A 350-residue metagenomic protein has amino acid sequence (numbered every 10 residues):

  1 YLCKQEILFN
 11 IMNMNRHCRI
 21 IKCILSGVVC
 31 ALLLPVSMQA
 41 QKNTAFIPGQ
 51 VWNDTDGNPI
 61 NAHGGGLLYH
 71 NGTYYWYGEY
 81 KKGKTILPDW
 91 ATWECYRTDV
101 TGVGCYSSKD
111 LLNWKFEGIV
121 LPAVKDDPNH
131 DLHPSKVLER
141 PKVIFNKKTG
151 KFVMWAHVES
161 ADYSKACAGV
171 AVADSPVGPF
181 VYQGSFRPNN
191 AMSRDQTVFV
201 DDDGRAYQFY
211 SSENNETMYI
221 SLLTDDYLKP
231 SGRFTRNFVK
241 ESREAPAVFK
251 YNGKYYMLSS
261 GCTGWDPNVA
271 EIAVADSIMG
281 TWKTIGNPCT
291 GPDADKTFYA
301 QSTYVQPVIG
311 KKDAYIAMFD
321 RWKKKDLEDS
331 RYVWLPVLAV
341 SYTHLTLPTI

Functional and structural regions predicted by a protein language model:
Y1-Q41: Bacterial Sec-dependent N-terminal signal peptides
K42-D56, W114-N129, D174-N189, L222-E241 (+2 more regions): Blade-edge beta-strand/turn elements of extracellular beta-propeller and related beta-sheet repeat scaffolds
H63-W90, E117-V120, L132-P134, E139-A161 (+6 more regions): Hydrophobic core segments of beta-strands in well-ordered, beta-rich domains
G78-K115: Beta-propeller domains
V103-S108, G169-S175, I272-S277, W334-A339: Beta-propeller blade signature
S164-G169, E216-S221, D266-I272, L327 (+1 more regions): Structural motif
R243-W282: Loop/turn-rich, solvent-exposed surfaces of beta-rich toroidal or solenoidal domains
T343-T349: Conserved small/polar residues in nucleotide/adenosyl-binding loops
